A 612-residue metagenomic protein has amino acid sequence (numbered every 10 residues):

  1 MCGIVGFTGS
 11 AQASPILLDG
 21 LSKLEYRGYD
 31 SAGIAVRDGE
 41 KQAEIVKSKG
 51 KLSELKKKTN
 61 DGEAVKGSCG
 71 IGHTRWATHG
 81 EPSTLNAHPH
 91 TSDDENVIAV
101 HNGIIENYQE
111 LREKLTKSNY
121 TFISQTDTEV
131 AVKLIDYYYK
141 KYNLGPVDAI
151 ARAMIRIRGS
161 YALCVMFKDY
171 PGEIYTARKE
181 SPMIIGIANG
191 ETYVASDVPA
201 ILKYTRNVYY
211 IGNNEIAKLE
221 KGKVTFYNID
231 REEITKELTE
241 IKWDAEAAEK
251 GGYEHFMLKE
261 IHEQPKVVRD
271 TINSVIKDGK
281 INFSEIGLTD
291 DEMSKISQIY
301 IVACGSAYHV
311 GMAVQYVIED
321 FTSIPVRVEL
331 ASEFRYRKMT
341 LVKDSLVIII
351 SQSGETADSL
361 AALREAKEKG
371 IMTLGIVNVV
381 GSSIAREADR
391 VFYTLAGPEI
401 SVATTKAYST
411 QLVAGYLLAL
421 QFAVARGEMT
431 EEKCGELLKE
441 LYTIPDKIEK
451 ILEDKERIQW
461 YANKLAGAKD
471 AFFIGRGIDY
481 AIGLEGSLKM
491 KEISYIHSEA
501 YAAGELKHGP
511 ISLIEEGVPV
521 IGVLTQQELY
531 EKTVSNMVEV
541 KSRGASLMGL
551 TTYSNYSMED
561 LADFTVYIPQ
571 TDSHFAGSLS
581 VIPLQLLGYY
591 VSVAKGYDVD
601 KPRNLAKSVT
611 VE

Functional and structural regions predicted by a protein language model:
M1-K250, E254, K266-S297, Y336 (+4 more regions): Conserved short alpha-helical segments that host acidic/polar catalytic motifs at enzyme active sites
I4, A99, V165, T176 (+6 more regions): Structural beta-sheet core signal
S68, G72-L85, V275-D290, V314-I350 (+2 more regions): Glycine-rich oxoanion-binding loops at beta->alpha junctions
P89, M166, Y175-T176, V208-Y209 (+12 more regions): Replace "in large, NTP-powered and nucleic-acid-processing enzymes" with "in large, NTP-powered factors and other
R231, S546, E559-L561, T571-E612: Generic C-terminus detector
Q264-V268, I272-Y300, R390-P519, S592-E612: Active-site phosphate/pyrophosphate-binding segments
S294-E436, E440-T443, V523-I568, L587 (+1 more regions): Glycine-rich phosphate-binding loops that contact phosphosugars or nucleotide phosphates
